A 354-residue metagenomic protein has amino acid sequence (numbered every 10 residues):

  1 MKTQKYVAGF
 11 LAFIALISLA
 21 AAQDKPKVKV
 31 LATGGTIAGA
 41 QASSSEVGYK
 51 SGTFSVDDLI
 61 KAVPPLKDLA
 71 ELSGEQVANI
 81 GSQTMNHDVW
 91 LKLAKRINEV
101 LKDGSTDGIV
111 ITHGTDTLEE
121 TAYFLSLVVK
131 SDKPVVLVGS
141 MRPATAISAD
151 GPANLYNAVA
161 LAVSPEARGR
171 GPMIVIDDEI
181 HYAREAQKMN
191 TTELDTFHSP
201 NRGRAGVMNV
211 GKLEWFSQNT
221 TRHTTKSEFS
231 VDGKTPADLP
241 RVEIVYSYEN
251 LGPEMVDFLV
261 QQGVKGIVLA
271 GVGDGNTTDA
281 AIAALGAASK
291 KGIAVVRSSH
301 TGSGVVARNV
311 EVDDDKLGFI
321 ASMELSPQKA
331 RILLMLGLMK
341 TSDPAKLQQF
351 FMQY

Functional and structural regions predicted by a protein language model:
A8-S18: Bacterial N-terminal signal peptides
Q23-E99: ATP/NTP phosphate-donor binding region
K25, L31, S55, K61-L66 (+2 more regions): Accessory alpha-helical/coil subdomains and C-terminal extensions that flank or cap enzyme catalytic cores
G104-L118, Q262-D274: Short acidic, glycine-rich surface-loop motifs adjacent to enzyme active sites
I111-K133, T277-G286: Short Gly/Thr/Asp-enriched flexible loops that form oxyanion-binding sites at enzyme active sites
A122-A153, V159-V163, K290-S299: Short, acidic/small-residue loops that bind anionic groups at enzyme active sites
V138-V210: Internal gly/pro-rich beta-alpha loop/helix module that stabilizes soluble enzyme cofactors or their anionic handles
D274-Y354: C-terminal non-catalytic interaction/assembly regions of soluble proteins
